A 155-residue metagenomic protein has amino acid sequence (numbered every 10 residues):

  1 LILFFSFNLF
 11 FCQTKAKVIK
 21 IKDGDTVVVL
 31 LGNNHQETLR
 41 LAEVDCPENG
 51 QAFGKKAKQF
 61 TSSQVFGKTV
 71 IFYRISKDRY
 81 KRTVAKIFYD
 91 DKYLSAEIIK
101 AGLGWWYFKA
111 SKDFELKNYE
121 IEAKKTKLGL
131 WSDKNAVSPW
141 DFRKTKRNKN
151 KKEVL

Functional and structural regions predicted by a protein language model:
L1-F7: Sec-dependent N-terminal signal peptides
F7-L155: Small beta-barrel nucleic-acid-binding modules, primarily SNase/OB-fold domains and secondarily Tudor-like barrels
